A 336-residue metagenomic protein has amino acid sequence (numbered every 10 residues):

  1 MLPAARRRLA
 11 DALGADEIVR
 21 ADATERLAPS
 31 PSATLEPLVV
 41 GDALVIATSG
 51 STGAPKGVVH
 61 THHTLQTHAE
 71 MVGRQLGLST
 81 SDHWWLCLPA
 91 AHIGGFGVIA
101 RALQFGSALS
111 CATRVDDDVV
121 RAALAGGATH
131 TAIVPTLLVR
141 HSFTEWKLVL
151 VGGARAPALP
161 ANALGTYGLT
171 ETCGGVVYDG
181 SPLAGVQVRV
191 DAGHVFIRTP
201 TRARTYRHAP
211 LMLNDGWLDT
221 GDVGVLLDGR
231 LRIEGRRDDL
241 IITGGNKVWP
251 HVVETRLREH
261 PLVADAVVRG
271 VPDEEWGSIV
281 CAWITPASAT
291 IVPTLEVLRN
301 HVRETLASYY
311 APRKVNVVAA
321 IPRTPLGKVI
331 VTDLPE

Functional and structural regions predicted by a protein language model:
M1-R6, L86-P89, K247: Conserved AMP-binding/adenylate-forming
A12-A21, A43-I46, K56-R140: AMP-binding/adenylate-forming
D22-D42, A69: Flexible, low-complexity linker/hinge segments
D42-G57, A154, G168-E171: Conserved adenylation A10 loop of the ANL superfamily
T48-S51, W84, T131, V149 (+3 more regions): Conserved S/T- and glycine-rich ATP-binding loop of Class I adenylate-forming
A128-P182, Q187-R189: Gly/Ser/Thr-rich phosphate-binding loop
P182, R189-G216, V225, R230 (+2 more regions): Conserved ATP/PPi-binding loop(s) of AMP-dependent carboxylate-activating enzymes
T199, G221-Y310, G327, D333: AMP-binding/adenylate-forming catalytic core of the ANL superfamily
